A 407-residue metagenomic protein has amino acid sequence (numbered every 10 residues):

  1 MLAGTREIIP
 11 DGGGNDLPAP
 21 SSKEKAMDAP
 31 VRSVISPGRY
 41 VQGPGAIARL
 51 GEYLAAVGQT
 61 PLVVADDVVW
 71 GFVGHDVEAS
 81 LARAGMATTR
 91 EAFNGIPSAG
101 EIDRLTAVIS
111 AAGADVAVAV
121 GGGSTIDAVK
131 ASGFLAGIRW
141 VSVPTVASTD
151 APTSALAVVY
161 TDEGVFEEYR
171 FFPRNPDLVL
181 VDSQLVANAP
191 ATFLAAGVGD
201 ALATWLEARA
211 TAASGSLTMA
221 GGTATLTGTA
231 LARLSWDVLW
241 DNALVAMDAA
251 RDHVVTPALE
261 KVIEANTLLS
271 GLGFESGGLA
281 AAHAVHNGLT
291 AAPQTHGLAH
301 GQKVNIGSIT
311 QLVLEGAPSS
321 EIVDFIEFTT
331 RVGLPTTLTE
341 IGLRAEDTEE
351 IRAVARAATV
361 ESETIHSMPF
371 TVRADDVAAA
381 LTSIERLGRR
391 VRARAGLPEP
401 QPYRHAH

Functional and structural regions predicted by a protein language model:
M1-A26: N-terminal amphipathic/basic-hydrophobic helices that include classical n-h-c signal peptides and signal-anchor
P20-V116, L338: ATP/NTP phosphate-donor binding region
S22-E24, A317-H407: C-terminal charged capping/lid subdomain of soluble metabolic enzymes
G38, F134-T227: A glycine/threonine-rich phosphate-anchoring loop and its flanking beta-alpha core in nucleotide/phosphate-binding
G71-V73, S124-A131, T149-T153, A282: Short glycine/serine/threonine-rich phosphate/pyrophosphate-binding segments that cradle anionic phosphate groups
I109-V146: A short, small-residue-rich loop immediately preceding and capping a beta-strand
S216-R331: Active-site segments that bind and position negatively charged phosphate/pyrophosphate groups
